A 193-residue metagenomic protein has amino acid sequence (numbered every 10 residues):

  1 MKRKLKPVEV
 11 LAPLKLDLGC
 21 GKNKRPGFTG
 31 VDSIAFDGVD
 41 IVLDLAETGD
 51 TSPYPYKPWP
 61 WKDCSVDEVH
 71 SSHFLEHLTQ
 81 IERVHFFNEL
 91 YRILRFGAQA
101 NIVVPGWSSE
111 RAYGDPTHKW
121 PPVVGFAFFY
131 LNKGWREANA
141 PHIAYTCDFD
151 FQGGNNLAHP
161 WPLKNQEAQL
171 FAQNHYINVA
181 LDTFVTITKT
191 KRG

Functional and structural regions predicted by a protein language model:
M1-P13: Conserved alpha-helix/loop element of class I SAM-dependent methyltransferases that forms part of the SAM/SAH-binding
K4, P55, E76, Y113-T117 (+1 more regions): Residues at structural and domain junctions
K4-P7, D67, F149-G154: Generic detector of short, locally flexible boundary/turn motifs and exposed helical patches
K6, D50, K164-N165: Serine/threonine-rich low-complexity intrinsically disordered regions
L11-W107: Conserved SAM-binding loop
I81-H85, E89-R95, Q99-G193: S-adenosyl-L-methionine-dependent methyltransferase catalytic module, highlighting the catalytic core
